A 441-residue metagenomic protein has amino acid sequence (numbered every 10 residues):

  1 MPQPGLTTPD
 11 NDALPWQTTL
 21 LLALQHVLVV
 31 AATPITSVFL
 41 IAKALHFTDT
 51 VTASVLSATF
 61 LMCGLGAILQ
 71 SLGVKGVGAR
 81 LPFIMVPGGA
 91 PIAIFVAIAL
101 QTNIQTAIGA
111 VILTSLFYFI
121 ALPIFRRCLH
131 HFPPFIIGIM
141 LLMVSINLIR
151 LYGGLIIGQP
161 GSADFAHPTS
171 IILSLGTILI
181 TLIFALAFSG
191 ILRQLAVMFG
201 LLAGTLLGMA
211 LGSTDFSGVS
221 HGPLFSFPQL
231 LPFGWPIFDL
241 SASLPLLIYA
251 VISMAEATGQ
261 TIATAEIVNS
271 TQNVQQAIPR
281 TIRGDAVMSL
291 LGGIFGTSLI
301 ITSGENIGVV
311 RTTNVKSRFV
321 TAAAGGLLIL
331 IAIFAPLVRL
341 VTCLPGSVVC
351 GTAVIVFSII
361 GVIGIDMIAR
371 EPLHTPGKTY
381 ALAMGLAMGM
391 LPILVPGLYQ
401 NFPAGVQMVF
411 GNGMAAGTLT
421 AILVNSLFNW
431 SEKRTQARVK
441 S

Functional and structural regions predicted by a protein language model:
M1-F83, A90-L100: N-terminal signal-anchor module of multipass membrane proteins
M1-L22, S217-L230, E266-N273, A277 (+2 more regions): Intrinsically disordered, low-complexity non-transmembrane regions of multi-pass membrane transporters
W16, A42-G78, L247-R318, V439-K440: Membrane-embedded helical hairpins/re-entrant loop segments and their flanking transmembrane helices within multi-pass
T18-V30, A166-I178, L195-A196, L231-Q260 (+1 more regions): Hydrophobic, membrane-embedded alpha-helices of multi-pass small-molecule transporters
L21-V27, K75-P82, Q105-G109, A163-I172 (+3 more regions): Short, amphipathic, aromatic/basic-enriched membrane-interface segments that mark the entry/exit of transmembrane
V38-A42, I92-L100, R126, L155-I157 (+5 more regions): Generic transmembrane alpha-helix signature in multi-pass membrane proteins, especially transporters/channels
S54, G76-A90, H130-I137, R193-M198 (+4 more regions): Short, non-helical or kinked segments that cap or interrupt transmembrane helices
I98-S217, A323-G325, I329-R438: Membrane-embedded alpha-helical modules
